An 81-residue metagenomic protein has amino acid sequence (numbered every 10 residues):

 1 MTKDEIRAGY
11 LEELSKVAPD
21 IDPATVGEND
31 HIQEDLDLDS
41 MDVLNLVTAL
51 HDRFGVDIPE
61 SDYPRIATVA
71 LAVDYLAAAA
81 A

Functional and structural regions predicted by a protein language model:
M1-P23, A77-A79: Thiotemplate assembly-line natural product biosynthesis machinery
D4, A8, D30, I66-A70: An alpha-helix initiation/capping motif
V17-D37, R53-S61, R65: Phosphopantetheine carrier-protein modules
D42: Two-component histidine kinase catalytic core, primarily the HATPase_c
L46: Residues within the DNA-recognition helix of helix-turn-helix
D57, P64-R65, A70-A79: C-terminal structural segments of small proteins and small subunits
